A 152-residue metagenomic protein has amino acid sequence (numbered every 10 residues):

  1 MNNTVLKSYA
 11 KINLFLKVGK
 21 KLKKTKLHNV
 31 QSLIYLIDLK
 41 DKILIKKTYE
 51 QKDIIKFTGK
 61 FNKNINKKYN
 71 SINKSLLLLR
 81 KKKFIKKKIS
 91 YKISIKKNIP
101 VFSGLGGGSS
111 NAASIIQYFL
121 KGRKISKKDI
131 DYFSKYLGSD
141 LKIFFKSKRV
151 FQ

Functional and structural regions predicted by a protein language model:
M1-S103, L120-K121: ATP-binding N-lobe of GHMP and related small-molecule kinases
I99, S109, S147-R149: Short, flexible active-site-adjacent loop segments at beta-strand->alpha-helix junctions, enriched in small/polar
S103-F133: DPxDG-like acidic metal-binding loop motif
K127-Q152: Alpha/beta catalytic cores of group-transfer enzymes, especially the acyltransferase/condensing modules of polyketide
